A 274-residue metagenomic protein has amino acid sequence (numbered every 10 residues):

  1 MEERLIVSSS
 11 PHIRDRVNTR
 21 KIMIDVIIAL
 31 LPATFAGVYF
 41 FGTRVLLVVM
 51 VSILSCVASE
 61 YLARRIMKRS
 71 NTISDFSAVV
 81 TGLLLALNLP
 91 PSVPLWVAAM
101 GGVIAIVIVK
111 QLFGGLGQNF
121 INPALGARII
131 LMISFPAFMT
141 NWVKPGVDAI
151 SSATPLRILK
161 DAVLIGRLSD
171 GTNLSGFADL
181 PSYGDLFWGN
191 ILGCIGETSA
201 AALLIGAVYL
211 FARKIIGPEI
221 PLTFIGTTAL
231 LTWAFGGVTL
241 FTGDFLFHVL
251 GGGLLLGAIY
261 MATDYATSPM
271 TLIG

Functional and structural regions predicted by a protein language model:
M1-V57: N-terminal signal-anchor module of multipass membrane proteins
I13-M23, R64-S74, S92-V93, F187-G196 (+2 more regions): Short, amphipathic, aromatic/basic-enriched membrane-interface segments that mark the entry/exit of transmembrane
D25-A33, V48-E60, S77-G82, A86 (+8 more regions): Alpha-helical transmembrane segments in multi-pass membrane proteins
G42-S55, S92-G101, L186-A200, T242-L254: Structural signature of hydrophobic alpha-helical transmembrane segments
S59-R69, L89-P91, I108-N119, M132-V143 (+2 more regions): Juxtamembrane membrane-interface segments at transmembrane alpha-helix termini
R69, N88, G206-E219, T232-G274: Hydrophobic alpha-helical bundle architecture
A78, L83-S152: Membrane-interface helix-loop-helix junctions at boundaries between adjacent transmembrane segments
Q118, P123-L203: Long hydrophobic alpha-helical segments that form multi-pass transmembrane helix bundles in integral membrane proteins
